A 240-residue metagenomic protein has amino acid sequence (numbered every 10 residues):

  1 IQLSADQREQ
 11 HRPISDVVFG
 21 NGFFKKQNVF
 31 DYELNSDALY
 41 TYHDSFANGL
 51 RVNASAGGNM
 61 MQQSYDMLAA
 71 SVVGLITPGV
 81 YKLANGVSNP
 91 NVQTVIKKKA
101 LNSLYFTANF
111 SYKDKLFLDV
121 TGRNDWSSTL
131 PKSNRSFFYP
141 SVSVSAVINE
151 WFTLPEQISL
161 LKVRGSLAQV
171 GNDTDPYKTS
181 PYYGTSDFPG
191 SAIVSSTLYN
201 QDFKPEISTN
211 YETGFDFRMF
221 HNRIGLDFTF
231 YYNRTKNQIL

Functional and structural regions predicted by a protein language model:
I1-R12, F23-L240: Extracellular/periplasmic, surface-exposed regions of secreted and cell-surface proteins
S15-V17: N-terminal transmembrane signal-anchor/hairpin module of polytopic inner-membrane proteins
